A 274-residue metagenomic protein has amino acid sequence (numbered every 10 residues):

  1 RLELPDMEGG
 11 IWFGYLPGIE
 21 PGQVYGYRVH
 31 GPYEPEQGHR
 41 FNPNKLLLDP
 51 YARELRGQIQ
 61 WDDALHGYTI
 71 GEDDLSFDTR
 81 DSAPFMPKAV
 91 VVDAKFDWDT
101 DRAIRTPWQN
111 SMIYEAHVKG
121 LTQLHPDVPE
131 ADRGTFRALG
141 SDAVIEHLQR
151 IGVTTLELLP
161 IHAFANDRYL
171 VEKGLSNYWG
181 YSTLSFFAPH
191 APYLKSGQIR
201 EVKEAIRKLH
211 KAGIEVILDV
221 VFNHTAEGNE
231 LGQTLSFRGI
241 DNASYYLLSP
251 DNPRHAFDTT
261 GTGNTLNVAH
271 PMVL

Functional and structural regions predicted by a protein language model:
R1-D6: Solvent-exposed serine/threonine-rich low-complexity stretches and specific carbohydrate-binding patches
M7-I11, G18-E115, T122-A131: The feature marks proteins involved in alpha-glucan
S82, H117-L274: Substrate-binding/active-site clefts of carbohydrate-active enzymes
